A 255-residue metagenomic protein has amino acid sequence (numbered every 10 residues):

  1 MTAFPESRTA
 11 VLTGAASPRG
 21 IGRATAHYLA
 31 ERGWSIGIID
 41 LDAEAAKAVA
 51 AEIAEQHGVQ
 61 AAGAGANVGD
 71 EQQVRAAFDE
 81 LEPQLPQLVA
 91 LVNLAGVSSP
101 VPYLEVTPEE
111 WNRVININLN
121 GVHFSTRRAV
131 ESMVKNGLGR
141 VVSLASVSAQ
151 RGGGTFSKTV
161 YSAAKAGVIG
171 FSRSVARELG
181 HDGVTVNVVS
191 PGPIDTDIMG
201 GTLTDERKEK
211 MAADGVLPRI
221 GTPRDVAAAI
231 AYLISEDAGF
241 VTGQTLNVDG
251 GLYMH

Functional and structural regions predicted by a protein language model:
T2-G37: Canonical Rossmann dinucleotide-binding motif of NAD(H)/NADP(H)-dependent dehydrogenases/reductases, specifically
P102-Y103, E110-I115, M199, R207-M211: Substrate-binding pocket helix/loop in short-chain dehydrogenase/reductase
T126, A164, S172: Active-site helix of classical SDR
E131, R173, R177-H181, G239: Alpha-helical segment proximal to the catalytic Tyr-Lys
S146: Residue(s) in the substrate-gating loop at a strand-loop-helix junction that position the organic substrate next
G215-V226, D237: A conserved structural motif in NAD(P)-dependent oxidoreductases
A231, T242-H255: Short C-terminal tail/terminal secondary-structure segment of NAD(P)H-dependent dehydrogenase/reductase domains
